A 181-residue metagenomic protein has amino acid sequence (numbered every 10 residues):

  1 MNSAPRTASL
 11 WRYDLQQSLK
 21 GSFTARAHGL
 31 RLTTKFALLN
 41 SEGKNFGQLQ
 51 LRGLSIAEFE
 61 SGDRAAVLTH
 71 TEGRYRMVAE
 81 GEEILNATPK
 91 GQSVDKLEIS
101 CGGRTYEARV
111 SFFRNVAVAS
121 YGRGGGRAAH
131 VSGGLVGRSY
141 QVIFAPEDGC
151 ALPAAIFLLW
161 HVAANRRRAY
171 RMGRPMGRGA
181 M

Functional and structural regions predicted by a protein language model:
N2-G47, L51-L54, Q92-M181: Low-complexity or membrane-interfacial segments used for flexible interactions
Q48-E83: Short, well-structured hydrophobic secondary-structure segments
G73-S100: Helix-adjacent hinge/juxtasegments
